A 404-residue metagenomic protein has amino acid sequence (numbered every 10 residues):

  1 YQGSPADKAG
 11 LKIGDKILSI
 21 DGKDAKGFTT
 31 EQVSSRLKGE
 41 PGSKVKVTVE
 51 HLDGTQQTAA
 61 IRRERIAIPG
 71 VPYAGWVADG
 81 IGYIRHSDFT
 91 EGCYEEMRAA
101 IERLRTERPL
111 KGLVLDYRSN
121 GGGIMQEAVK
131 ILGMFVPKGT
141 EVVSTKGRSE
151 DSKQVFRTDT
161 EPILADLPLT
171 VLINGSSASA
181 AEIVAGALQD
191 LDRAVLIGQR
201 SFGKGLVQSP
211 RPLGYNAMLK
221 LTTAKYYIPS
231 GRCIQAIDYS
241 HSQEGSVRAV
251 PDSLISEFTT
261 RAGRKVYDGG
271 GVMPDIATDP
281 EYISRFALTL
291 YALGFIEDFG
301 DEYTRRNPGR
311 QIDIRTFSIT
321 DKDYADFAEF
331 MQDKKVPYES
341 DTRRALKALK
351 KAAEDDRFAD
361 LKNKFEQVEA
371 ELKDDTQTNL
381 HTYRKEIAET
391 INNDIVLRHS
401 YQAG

Functional and structural regions predicted by a protein language model:
Y1-I13, L18-G214: Cleft-lining beta-strand/loop regions that shape enzyme active-site pockets
T48, R62, R85, V143 (+5 more regions): Residues in well-ordered beta-strands of folded domains
I68-G70, E91-E95, P229-S230, V266-D268 (+1 more regions): Short, solvent-exposed loop/turn elements at domain surfaces
D159, Y215-A217, Y291, D355: Short alpha-helix boundary/capping motifs
A180, G186, D192-R193, I197-Q199 (+2 more regions): Polar, glycine-rich mid-to-C-terminal structural blocks that act as macromolecule-binding/assembly scaffolds
C233-G404: Conserved functional hotspot residues or short segments at active or partner-binding sites across diverse domains
